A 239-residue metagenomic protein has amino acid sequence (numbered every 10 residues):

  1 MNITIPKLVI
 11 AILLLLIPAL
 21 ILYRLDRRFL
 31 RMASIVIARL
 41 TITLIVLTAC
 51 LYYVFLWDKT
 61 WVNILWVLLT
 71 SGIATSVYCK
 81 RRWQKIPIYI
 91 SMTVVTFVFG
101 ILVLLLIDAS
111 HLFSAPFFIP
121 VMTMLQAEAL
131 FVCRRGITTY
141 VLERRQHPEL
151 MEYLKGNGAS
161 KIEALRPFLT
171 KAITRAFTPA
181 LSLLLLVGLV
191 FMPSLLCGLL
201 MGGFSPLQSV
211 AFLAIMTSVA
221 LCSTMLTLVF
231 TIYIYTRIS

Functional and structural regions predicted by a protein language model:
I3-A11, V62, W66, W83-R135: Loop-to-helix entry region at the N-terminal start of transmembrane alpha-helices in multi-pass membrane transporters
L14, P18, L47, T70 (+4 more regions): Alpha-helical transmembrane segments of multipass membrane proteins
A19-R31, I73-Q84: C-terminal ends of transmembrane helices
R28-V67: Loop-to-helix transition at the N-terminal end of transmembrane alpha-helices
T139-A172: Short cytoplasmic-facing helical segments at TM-TM junctions of multi-pass membrane proteins
A164-V190: Transmembrane alpha-helices
S182-L207, T227: Non-cytoplasmic
P206-T236: Hydrophobic alpha-helical transmembrane segments of polytopic membrane proteins
